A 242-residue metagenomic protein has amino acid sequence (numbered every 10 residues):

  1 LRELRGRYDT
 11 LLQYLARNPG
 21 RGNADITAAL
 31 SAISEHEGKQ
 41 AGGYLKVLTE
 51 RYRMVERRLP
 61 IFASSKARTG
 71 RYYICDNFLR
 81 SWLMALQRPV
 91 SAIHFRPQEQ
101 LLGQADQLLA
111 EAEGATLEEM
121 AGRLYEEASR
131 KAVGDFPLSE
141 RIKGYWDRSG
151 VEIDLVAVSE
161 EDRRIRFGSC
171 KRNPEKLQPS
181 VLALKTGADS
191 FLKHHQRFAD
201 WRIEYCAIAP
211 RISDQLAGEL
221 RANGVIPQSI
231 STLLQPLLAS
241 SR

Functional and structural regions predicted by a protein language model:
L1-G150: Accessory nucleic acid-recognition modules appended to NTPase machines
L12, T27, G122, E126 (+4 more regions): Generic hydrophobic alpha-helical scaffold/packing signal
S64, S81, R164, D214 (+1 more regions): Flexible, glycine-rich phosphate/dinucleotide-binding loops and adjacent beta-alpha linkers at cofactor/substrate
A85-L86, E219, S240: Residue-level signal for well-ordered alpha-helical positions
D147, E160-E161: Short polar/acidic secondary-structure junctions
V151-V158: Short acidic loop-to-beta-strand element that houses the catalytic metal-binding Asp/Glu of nuclease active sites
E161-I165, C170-S231: Catalytic cores of nucleic-acid endonucleases
S231-R242: C-terminal helix of von Willebrand factor
